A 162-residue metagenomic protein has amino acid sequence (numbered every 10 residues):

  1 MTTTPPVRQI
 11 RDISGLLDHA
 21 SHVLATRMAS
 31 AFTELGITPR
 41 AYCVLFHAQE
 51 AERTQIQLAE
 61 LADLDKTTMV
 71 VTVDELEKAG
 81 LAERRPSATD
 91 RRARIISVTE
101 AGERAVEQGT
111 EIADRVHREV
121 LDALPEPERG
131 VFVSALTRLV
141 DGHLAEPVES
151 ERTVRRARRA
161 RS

Functional and structural regions predicted by a protein language model:
M1-L35, T153-R155, R159-S162: N-terminal leader segment of winged-helix/HTH proteins
M1-P6, P127-S162: C-terminal regulatory/oligomerization modules of transcriptional regulators
D18-S21, F46-E50, T110, T137: Short, locally clustered residues in the helix-turn-helix/winged-helix DNA-binding domain
H19, T54, D90-R92: A conserved beta-turn-beta hairpin within the catalytic core of GNAT-like acetyltransferases that forms part
H22, T26-T68, P147-E151: N-terminal helix-turn-helix DNA-binding core of bacterial DNA-binding proteins
A25, D74-D141: Charged, amphipathic alpha-helical coiled-coil/dimerization segments
